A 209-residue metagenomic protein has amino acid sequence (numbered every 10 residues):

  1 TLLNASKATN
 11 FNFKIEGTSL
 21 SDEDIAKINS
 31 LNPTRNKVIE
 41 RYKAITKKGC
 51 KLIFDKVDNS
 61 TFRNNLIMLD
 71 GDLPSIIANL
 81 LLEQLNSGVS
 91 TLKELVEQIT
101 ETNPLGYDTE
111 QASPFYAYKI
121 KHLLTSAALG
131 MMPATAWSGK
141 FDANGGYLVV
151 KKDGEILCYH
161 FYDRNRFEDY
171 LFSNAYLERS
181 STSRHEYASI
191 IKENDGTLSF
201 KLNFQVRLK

Functional and structural regions predicted by a protein language model:
T1-K209: Short, positively charged
